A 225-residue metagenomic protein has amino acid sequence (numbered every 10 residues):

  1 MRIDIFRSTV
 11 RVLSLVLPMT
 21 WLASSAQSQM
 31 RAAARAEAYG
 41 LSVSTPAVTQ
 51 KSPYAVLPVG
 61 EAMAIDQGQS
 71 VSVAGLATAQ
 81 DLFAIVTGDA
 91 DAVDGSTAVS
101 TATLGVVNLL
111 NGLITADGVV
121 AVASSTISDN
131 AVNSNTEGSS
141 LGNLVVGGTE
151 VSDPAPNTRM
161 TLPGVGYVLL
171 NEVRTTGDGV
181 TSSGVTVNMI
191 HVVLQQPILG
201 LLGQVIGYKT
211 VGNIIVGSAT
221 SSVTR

Functional and structural regions predicted by a protein language model:
R2-L13: Bacterial N-terminal signal peptides that target proteins for export
R11-W21: Bacterial N-terminal signal peptides
L22-Q29: Sec/Tat signal peptide C-region and signal peptidase I cleavage site
Q29-R225: Extended, solvent-exposed, non-transmembrane regions
